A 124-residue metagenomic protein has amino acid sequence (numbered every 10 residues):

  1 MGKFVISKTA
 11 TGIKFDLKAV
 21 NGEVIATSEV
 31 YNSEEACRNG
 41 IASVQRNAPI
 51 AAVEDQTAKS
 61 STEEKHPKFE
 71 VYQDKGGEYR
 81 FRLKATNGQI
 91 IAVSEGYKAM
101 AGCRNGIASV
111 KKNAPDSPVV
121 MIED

Functional and structural regions predicted by a protein language model:
M1-F4, A10, R46-K75, V119-D124: Intrinsic disorder/low-complexity detector
K3-T9, K14-Y31, G40-V44, K68-K98 (+1 more regions): A structural feature that tracks compact, well-ordered secondary-structure segments with a strong bias toward
N32-A36, Q56-S61, A99-G102, D124: Short amphipathic alpha-helical linker/capping segments at the junctions of internal repeats and modular domains
